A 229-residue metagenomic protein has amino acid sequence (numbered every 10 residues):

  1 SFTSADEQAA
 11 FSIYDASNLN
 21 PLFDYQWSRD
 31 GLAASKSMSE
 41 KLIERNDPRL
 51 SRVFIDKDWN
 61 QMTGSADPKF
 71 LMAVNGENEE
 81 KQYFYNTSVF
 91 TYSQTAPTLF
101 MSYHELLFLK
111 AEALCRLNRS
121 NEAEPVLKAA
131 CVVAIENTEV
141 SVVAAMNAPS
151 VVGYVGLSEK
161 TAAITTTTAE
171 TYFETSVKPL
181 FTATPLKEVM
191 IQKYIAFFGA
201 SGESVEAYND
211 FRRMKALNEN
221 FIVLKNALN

Functional and structural regions predicted by a protein language model:
S1-L109, R116, E124-Q192, A196 (+1 more regions): Hydrophobic-face positions in mid-chain alpha helices that act as interaction patches
L186-N229: Extracellular low-complexity, Gly/Ser/Thr-rich intrinsically disordered linkers and protease-sensitive activation/hinge
